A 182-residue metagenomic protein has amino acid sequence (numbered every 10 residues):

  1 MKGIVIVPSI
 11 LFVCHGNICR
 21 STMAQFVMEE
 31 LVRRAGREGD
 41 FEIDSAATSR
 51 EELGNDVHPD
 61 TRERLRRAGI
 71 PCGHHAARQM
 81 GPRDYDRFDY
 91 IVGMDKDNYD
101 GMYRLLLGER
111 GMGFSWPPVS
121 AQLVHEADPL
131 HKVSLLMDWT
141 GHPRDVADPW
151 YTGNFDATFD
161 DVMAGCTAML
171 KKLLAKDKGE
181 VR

Functional and structural regions predicted by a protein language model:
K2-F88, K171-V181: Conserved active-site segments centered on acidic
S21, D95-K96: Helix N-cap/beta->alpha junction signal
E30, S45, R67, M94 (+2 more regions): Generic detector of well-ordered secondary structure
Y90, K96, D100-R182: Phosphate-binding/catalytic loops
